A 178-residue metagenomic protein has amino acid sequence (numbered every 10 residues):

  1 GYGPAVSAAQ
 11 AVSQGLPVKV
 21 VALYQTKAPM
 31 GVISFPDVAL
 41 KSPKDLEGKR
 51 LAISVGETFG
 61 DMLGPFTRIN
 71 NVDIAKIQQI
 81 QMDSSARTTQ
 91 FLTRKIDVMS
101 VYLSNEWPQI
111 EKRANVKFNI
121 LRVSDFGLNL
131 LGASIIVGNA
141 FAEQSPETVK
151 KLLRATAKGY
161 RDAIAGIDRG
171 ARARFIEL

Functional and structural regions predicted by a protein language model:
G1-S104, L121-V123, L128-N129: Short, glycine-/small- and polar/acidic-enriched structural segments that line small-molecule recognition paths
G31-L40, L131-T148: A bilobed periplasmic-binding-protein/Venus flytrap-type ligand-binding module shared by bacterial periplasmic
V98-S104, A140-F141, P146, K151: A polyampholytic, Gly/Pro-enriched intrinsically disordered region
Q109-D125: Extracytoplasmic/periplasmic substrate-binding proteins
N129-G138, L153-Y160: Active-site-proximal catalytic alpha-helix in oxidoreductases
E143-L178: Secondary-structure end/capping motifs
